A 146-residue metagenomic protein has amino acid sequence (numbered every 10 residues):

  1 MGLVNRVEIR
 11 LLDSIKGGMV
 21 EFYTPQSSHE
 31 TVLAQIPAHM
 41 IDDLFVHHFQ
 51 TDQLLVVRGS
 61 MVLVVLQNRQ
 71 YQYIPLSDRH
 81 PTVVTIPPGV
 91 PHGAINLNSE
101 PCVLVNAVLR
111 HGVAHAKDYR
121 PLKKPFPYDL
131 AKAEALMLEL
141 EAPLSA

Functional and structural regions predicted by a protein language model:
M1-V83, S99-A146: Non-catalytic, conserved peripheral segments adjacent to functional cores
G89-V90: Alpha-helix/helix-capping structural signal
A94-L97: Asparagine-centered strand-capping/turn motif at beta-strand->loop junctions
